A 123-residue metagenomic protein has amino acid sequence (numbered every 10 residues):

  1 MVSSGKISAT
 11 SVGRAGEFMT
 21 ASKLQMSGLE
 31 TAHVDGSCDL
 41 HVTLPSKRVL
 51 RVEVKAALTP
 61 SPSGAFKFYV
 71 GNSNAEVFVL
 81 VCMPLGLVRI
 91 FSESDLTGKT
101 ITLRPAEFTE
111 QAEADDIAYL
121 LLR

Functional and structural regions predicted by a protein language model:
M1-G36, T43-R123: Mixed-charge (Asp/Glu-Lys/Arg
